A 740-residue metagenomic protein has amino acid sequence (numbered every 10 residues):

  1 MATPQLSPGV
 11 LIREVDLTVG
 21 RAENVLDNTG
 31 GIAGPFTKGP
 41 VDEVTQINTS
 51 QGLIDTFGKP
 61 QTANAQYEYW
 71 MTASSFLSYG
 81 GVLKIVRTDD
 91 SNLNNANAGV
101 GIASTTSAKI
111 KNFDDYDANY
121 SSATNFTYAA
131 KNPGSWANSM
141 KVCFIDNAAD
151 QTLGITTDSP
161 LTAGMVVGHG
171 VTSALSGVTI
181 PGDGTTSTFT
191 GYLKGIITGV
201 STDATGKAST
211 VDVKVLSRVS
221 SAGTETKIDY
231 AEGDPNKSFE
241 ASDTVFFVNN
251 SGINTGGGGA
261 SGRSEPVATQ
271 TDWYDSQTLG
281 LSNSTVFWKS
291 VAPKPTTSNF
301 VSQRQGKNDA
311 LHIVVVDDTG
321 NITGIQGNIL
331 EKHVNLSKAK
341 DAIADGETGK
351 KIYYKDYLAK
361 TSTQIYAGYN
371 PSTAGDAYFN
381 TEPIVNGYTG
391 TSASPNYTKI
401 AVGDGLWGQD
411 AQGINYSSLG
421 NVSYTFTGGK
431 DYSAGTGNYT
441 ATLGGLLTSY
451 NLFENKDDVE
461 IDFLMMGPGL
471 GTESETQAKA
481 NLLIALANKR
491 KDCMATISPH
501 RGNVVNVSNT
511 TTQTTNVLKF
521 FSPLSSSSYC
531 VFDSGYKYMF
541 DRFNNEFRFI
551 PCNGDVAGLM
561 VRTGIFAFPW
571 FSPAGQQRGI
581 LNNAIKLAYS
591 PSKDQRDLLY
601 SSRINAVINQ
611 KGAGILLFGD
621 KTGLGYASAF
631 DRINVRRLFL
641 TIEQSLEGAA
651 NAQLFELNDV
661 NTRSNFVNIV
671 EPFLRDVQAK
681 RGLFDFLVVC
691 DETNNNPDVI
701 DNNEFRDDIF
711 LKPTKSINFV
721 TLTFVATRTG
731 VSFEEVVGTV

Functional and structural regions predicted by a protein language model:
M1-D317: Extended assembly-interface regions of large multimeric machines
M1-T105, K111, D115, F126-A129 (+4 more regions): Structured, hydrophobic secondary-structure cores that serve as assembly/anchoring elements
D90, G262-V267, S276, L336-K340 (+4 more regions): Acidic/serine- and proline-rich intrinsically disordered regions
G134, D243, V334, K350 (+1 more regions): Serine-centered coil/turn micro-motif
I145-D150, G327-S337, S474-K489: Short linear, low-complexity motifs centered on an aromatic residue
A149-G154, G164, G168-G170, L336-D345 (+1 more regions): Short, cationic low-complexity segments
S276, G280-S284, A292, S302-D345 (+2 more regions): Beta-strand-rich solenoidal segments
